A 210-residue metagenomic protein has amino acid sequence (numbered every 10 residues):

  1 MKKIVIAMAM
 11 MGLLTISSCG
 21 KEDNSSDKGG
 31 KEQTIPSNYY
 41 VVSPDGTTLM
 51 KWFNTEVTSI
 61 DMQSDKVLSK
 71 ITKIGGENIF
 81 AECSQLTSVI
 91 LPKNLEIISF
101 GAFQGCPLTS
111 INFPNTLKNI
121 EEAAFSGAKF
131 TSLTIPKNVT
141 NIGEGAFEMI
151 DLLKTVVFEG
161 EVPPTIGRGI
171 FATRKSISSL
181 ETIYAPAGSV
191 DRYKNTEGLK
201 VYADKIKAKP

Functional and structural regions predicted by a protein language model:
K3, M8, G12-V41: Bacterial Sec-dependent N-terminal signal peptides
N38-P44, T55-K73, S84-I97, C106-N119 (+4 more regions): Structural signature of tandem-repeat unit edges
L49-K51: Short linear proline/tyrosine/threonine-rich motifs used for host-factor recruitment and membrane trafficking/assembly
G76: Polybasic, positively charged surfaces/segments
E148, G169-K175, T196-E197: A structural signal for leucine-rich repeat
